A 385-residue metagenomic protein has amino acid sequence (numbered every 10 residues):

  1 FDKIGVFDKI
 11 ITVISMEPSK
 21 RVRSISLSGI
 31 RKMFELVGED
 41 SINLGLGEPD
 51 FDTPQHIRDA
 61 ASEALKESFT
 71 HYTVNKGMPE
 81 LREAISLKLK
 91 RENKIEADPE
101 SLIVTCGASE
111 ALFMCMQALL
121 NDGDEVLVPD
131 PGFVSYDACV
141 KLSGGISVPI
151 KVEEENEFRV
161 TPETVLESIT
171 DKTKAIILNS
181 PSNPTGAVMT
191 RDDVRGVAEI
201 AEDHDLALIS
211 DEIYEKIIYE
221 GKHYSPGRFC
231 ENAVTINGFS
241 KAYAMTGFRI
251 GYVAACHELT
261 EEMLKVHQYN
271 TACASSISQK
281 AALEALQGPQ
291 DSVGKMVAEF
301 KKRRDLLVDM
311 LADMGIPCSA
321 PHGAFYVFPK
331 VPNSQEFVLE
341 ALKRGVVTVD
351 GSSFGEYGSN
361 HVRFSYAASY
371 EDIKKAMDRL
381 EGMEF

Functional and structural regions predicted by a protein language model:
K3, K9-P18, E35-S41, E48-H56 (+2 more regions): PLP-dependent class I/II
I14-S26, E80-E83: Conserved PLP-binding active-site segment in aminotransferase class I/II-type PLP enzymes
K20-G38: Short, Lys/Arg-rich amphipathic segments at extreme N-termini
S26-I30, M78-L81, A108-S109, F133 (+1 more regions): Conserved donor sugar-nucleotide recognition element shared by glycan-biosynthetic enzymes
I30, R58, R82, S86 (+1 more regions): Generic structural marker for isolated residues within well-ordered, non-membrane alpha-helices of soluble domains
S41-N43, F69: A common structural microfeature
S68-Y72, M296-V297: A short acidic, glycine-rich active-site loop that binds or catalyzes chemistry on phosphate/adenosine moieties
Y72-C106: Conserved N-terminal alpha-helix of the aminotransferase class I/II PLP-enzyme fold
